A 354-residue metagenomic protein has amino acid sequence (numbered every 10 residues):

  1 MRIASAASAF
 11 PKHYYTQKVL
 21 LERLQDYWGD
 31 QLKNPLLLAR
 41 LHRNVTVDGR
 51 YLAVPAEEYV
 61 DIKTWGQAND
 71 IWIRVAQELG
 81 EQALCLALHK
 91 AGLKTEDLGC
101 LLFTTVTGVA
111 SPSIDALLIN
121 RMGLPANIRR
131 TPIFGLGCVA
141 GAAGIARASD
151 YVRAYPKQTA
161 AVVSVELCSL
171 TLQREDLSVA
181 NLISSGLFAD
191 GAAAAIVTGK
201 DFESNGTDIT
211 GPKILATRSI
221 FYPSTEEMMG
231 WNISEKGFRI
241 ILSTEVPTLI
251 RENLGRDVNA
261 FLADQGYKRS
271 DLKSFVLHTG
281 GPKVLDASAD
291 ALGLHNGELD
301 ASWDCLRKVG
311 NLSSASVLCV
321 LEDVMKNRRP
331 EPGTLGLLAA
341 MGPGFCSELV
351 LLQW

Functional and structural regions predicted by a protein language model:
M1, T95-G99, A126-R129, Y155-A160 (+6 more regions): Short coil/turn connectors at secondary-structure junctions
M1-R74, C168, R174-E252, R256-N259 (+2 more regions): Condensing-enzyme catalytic core mediating Claisen C-C bond formation in acyl metabolism
S5-A7, T104, F134, T159-E166 (+2 more regions): Short beta-strand segments
L41, V45-G135, R269-L285: Conserved beta-ketoacyl condensing-enzyme motif
A83-L98, S204-G206, R256-K273, V324-R329: Phosphate/pyrophosphate-binding loops at sites that engage ATP/ADP/AMP, CoA/4′-phosphopantetheine, polyphosphate
V106-T107, N120, P125-N127, P132-R153 (+4 more regions): Claisen-condensing/thiolase-fold acyl-transfer catalytic domains that form or cleave C-C bonds in fatty acid
V109-L124, V163-R174, E227-W231, L285-L299: Acidic-glycine-rich active-site phosphate/pyrophosphate-binding loop
